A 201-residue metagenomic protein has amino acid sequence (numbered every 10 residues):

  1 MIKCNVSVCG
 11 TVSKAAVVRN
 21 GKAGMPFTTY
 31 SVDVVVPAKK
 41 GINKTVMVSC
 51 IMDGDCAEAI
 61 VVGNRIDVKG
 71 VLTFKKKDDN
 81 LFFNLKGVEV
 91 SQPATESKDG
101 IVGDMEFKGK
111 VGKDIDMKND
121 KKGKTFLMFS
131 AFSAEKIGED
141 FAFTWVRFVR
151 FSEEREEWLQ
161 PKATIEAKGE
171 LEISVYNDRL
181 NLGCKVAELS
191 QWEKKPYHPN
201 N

Functional and structural regions predicted by a protein language model:
M1-N201: Single-stranded nucleic acid-binding surfaces, predominantly the OB-fold ssDNA-binding core
